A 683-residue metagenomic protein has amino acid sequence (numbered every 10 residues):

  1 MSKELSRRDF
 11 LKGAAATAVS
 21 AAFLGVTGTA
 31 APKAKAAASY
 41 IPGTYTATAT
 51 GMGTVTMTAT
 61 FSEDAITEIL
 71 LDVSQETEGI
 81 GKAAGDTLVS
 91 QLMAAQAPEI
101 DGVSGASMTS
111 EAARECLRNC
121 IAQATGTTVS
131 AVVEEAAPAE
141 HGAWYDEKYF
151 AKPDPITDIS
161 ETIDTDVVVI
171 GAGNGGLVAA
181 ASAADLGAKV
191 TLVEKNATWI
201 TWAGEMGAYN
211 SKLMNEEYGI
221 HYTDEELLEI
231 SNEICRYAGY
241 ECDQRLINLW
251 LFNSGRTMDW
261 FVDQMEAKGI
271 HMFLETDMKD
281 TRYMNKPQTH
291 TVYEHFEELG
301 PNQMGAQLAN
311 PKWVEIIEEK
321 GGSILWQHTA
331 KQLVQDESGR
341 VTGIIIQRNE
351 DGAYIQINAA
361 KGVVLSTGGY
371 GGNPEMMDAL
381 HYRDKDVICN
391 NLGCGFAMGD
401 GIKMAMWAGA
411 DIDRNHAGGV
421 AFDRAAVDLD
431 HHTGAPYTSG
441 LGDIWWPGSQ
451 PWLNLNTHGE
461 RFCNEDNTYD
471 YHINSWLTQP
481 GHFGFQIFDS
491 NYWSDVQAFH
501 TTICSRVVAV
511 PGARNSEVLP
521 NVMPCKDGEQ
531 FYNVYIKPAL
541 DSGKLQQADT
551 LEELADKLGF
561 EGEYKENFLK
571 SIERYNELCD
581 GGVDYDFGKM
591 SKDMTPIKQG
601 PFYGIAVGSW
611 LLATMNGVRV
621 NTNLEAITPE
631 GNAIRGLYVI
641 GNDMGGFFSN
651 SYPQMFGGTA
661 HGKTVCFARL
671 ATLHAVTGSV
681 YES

Functional and structural regions predicted by a protein language model:
M1-A21: N-terminal secretory signal peptides and thylakoid transit peptides that target proteins across membranes
A38-A136: Active-site- and interface-proximal helix/loop "cap" or "latch" segments in soluble metabolic and energy-transducing
L70, Q332, T550, E561-S651: A glycine-rich dinucleotide-binding beta-alpha-beta segment and adjacent secondary-structure elements that constitute
D158-G173: Beta1/beta-strand and adjacent pyrophosphate-binding region of the FAD-binding site in flavoprotein oxidoreductases
I163-T165, G352-G362: Core beta-strand elements of the Rossmann-like FAD/NAD(P) dinucleotide-binding domain in flavoenzyme oxidoreductases
W250-Y354, P374-E375, C579-Q599: Conserved redox-cofactor binding core of oxidoreductases
N358-H431, I473, M655, H661-L670: Glycine-rich loop(s) and the adjacent beta-strand/alpha-helix scaffold that form part
I402, A408-F560: An anion/pyrophosphate-binding glycine-rich loop and adjacent beta-alpha core in soluble alpha-beta enzymes
